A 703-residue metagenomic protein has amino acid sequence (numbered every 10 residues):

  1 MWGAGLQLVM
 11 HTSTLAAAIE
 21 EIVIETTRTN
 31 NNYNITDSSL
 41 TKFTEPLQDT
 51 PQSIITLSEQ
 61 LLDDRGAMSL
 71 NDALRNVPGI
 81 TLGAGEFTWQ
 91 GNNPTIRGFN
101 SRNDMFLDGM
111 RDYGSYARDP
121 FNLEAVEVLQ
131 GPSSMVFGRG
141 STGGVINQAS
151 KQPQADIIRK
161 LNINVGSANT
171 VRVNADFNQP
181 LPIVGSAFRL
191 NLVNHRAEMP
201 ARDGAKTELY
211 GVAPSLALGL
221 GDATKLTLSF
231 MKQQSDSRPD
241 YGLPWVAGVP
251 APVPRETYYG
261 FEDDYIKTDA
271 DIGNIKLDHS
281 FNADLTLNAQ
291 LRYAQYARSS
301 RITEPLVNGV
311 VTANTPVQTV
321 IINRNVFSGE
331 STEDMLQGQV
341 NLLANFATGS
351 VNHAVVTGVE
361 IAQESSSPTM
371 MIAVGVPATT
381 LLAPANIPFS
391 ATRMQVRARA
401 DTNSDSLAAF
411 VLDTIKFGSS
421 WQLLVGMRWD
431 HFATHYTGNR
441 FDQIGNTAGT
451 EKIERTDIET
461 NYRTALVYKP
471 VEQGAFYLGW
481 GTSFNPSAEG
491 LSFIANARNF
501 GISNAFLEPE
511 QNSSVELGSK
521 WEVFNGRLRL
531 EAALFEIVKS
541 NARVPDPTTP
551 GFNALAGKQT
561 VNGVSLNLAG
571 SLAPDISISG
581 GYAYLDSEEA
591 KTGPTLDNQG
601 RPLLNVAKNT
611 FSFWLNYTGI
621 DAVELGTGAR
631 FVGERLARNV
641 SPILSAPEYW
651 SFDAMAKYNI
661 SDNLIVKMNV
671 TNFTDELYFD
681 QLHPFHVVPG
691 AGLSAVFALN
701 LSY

Functional and structural regions predicted by a protein language model:
I19-I157, L517: Acidic, small-polar-rich N-terminal luminal/periplasmic segments of exported/outer-membrane proteins
F121-E124, M135-P214, L220-T224, D271 (+1 more regions): Outer-membrane beta-barrel translocator/receptor signature
H195-M199, V212-G219, A223-S280, Q295-E333 (+3 more regions): Acidic/polar loop-and-plug regions of large Gram-negative outer-membrane beta-barrel proteins
A217-G221, E333, N352-A354, E360-E364 (+5 more regions): Structural signature of Gram-negative outer-membrane beta-barrels, strongest in the C-terminal barrel of TonB-dependent
I275-Q295, R324-G438: Face-selective signature of the C-terminal outer-membrane beta-barrel domain
D278-R292, Y296-E304, Y477, F506-S571 (+2 more regions): Membrane-embedded beta-barrel scaffold of Gram-negative outer-membrane proteins
E536-V538, A554-V640, T674-L677, A698: Gram-negative outer-membrane beta-barrel transporters
F631-R638, K657-Y703: C-terminal beta-signal and adjacent terminal beta-strands/loops of Gram-negative outer-membrane beta-barrel proteins
